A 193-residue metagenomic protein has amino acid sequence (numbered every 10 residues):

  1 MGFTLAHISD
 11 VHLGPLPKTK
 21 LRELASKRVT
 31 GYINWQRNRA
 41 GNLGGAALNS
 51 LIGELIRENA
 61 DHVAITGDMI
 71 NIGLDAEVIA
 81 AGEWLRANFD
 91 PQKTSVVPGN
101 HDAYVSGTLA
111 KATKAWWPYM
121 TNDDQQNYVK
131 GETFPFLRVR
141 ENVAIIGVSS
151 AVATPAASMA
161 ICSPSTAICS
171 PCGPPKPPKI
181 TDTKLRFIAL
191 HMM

Functional and structural regions predicted by a protein language model:
M1-I79: N-terminal active-site segment of His-dependent metallophosphoesterases
G2, N59-A60, P91, T181-L185: A general structural motif
G2-P15, N142-A156, F187-H191: Active-site-proximal beta-strand elements of phosphoester/diester hydrolases
L5, V63, T94-V96, R186: Hydrophobic/aromatic residues located in beta-strands of well-ordered beta-sheets within soluble catalytic
H12-P15, N71-L74, N100-T108, A153-A156 (+1 more regions): Active-site environment of divalent metal-dependent phosphoester hydrolases
S50-E54, E58, W84-A87, C172-P177: A generic secondary-structure signal
A80-C172, I180-D182: Extended active-site neighborhood of metal-dependent phosphoesterases/phosphodiesterases
P177-M193: Short acidic, glycine-rich surface-loop motifs adjacent to enzyme active sites
